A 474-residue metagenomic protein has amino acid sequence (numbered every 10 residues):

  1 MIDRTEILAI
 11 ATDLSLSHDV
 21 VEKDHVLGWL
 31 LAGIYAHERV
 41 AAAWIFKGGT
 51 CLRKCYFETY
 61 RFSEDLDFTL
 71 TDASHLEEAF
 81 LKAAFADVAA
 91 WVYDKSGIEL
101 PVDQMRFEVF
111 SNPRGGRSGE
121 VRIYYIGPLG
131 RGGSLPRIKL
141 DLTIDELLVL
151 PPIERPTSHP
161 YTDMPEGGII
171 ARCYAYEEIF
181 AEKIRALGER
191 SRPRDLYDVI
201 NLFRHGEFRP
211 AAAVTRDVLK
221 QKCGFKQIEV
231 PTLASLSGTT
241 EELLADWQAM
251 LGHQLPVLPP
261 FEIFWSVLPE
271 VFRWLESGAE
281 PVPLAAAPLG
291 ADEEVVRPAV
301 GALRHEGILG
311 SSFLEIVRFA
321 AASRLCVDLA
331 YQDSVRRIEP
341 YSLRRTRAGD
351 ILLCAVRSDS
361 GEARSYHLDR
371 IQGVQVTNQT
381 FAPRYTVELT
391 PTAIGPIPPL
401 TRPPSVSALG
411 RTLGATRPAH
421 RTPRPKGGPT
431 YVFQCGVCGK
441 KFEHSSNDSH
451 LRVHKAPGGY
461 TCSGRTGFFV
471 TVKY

Functional and structural regions predicted by a protein language model:
M1-W44, K54-L66, L70-E306, L409-L413: Structured mid-to-C-terminal alpha-helical surface segments
G133-G167, E293-G414: Core beta-strand-centered patch of the WYL/Sm-like small regulatory domain
G428-Y431, H450, K455-G458: Short metal-coordination and nucleic-acid-contact micro-motifs, chiefly zinc-binding Cys/His arrays
C435-C438, G459: Short cysteine-rich clusters marking metal-coordination/redox-active sites
G436-V437, V453, G464: Short, cysteine/histidine-rich loop/knuckle motifs that typically chelate Zn2+
H444-S445, F468: Short, non-ligating residues that shape and space the ligands of small metal-coordination modules and catalytic
S446-V453, V472-Y474: Short cysteine/histidine-rich zinc-coordinating motifs and their immediately flanking basic loops
G459-Y474: Short metal-binding segments enriched for Cys and/or His
